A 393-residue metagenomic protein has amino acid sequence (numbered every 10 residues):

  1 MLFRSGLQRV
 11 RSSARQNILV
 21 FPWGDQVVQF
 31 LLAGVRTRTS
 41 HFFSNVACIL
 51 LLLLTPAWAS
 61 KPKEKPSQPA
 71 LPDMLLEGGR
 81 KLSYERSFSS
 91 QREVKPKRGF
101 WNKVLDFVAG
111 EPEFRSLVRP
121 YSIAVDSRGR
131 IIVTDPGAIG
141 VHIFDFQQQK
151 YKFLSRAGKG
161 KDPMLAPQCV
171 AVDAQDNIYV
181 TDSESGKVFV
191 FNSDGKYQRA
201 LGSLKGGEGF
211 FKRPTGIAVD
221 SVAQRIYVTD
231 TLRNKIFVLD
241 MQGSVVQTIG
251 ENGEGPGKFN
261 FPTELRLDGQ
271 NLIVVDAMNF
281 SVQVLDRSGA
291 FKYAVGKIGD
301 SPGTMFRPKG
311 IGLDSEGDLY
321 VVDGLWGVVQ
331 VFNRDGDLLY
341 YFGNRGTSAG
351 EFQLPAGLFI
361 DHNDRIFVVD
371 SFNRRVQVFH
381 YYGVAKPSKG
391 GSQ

Functional and structural regions predicted by a protein language model:
M1-L2: Short, small-residue-biased leader/transition segments that mark boundaries at the very start of proteins
S5, V20-W23, L32, S44-N45: Generic detector of N-terminal low-structure segments
L7-R9: Compositionally biased, intrinsically disordered low-complexity segments enriched in Pro/Arg/Gln/His
V28-V46: Bacterial N-terminal signal peptides that target proteins for export
S44-L54: Bacterial N-terminal signal peptides
W58-Q393: Eukaryotic scaffold repeat domains enriched in small/polar residues
